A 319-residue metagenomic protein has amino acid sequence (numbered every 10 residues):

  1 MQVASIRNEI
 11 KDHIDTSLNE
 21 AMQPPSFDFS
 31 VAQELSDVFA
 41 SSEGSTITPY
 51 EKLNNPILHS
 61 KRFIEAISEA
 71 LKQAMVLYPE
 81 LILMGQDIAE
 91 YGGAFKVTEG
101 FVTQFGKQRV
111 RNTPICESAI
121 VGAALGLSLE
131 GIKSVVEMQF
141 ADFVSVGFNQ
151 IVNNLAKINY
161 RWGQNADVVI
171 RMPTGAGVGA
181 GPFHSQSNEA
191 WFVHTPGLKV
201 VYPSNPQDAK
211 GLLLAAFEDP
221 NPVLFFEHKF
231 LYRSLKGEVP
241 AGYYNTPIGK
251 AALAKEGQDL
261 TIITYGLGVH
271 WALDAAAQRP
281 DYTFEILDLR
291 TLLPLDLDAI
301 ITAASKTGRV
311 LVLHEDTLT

Functional and structural regions predicted by a protein language model:
M1, H13-S41, A70: Intrinsic-disorder/low-complexity detector
M1-S17, V97-G100, G163-D167, R171 (+2 more regions): Thiamine diphosphate
E20, G126, W191, A275-Q278: Residues within well-ordered alpha helices
M22, S26, L129, L214 (+2 more regions): Charged, amphipathic alpha-helical interaction segments
Q33-P222, F226, F230-L231: Thiamine diphosphate
